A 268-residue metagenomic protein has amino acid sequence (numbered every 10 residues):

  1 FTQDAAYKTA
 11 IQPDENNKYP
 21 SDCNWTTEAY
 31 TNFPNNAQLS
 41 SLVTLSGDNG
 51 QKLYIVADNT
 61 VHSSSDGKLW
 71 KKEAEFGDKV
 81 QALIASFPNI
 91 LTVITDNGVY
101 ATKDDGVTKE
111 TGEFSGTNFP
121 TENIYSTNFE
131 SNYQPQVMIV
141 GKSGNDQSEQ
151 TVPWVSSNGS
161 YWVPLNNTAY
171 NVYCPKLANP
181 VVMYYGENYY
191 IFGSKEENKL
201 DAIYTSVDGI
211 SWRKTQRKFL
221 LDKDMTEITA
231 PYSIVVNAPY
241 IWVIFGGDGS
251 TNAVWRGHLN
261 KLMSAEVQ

Functional and structural regions predicted by a protein language model:
F1, V61, G98-V99, K142-S148 (+2 more regions): Short glycine/acidic-enriched loop and turn motifs that connect beta-strands
F1-S40, H62-K79, A101-N123, V155-K176 (+2 more regions): Trp- and S/T/G-rich repeat-edge/linker motifs of beta-rich repeat architectures
E15-S21, G47-Q51, F87-N89, E130-P135 (+3 more regions): Short, solvent-exposed loop/turn segments that connect beta-strands within catalytic domains and beta-strand-rich
S41-N49, L83-S86, Y125-Y133, V181-Y185 (+1 more regions): Structural signature of eukaryotic scaffold interfaces centered on beta-propeller domains
N49-I55, N89-T92, Y133-I139, E187-F192 (+1 more regions): Entry beta-strands of beta-propeller and related beta-repeat scaffolds
C174-V181, Y190-D201: Loop/turn-rich, solvent-exposed surfaces of beta-rich toroidal or solenoidal domains
